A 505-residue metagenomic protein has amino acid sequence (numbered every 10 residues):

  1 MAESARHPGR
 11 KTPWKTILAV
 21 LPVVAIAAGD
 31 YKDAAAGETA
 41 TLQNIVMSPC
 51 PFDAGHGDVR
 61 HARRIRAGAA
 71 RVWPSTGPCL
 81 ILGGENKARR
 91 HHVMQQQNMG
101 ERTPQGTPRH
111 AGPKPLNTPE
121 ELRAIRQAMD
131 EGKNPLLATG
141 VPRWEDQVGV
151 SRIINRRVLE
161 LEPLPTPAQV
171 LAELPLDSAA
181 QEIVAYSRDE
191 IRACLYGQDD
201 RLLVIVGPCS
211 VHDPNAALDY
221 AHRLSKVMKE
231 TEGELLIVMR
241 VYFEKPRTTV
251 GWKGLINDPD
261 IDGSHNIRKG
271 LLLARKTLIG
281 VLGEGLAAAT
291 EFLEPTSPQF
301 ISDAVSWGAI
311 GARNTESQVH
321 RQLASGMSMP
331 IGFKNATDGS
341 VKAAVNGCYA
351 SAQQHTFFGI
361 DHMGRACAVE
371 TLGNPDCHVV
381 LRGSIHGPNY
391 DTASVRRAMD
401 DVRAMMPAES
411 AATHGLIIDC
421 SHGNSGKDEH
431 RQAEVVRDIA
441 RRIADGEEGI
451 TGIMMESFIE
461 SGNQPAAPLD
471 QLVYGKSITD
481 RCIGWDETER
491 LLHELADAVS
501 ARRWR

Functional and structural regions predicted by a protein language model:
A2, Y31-A34, T39, A54 (+1 more regions): Alpha-helix boundary/capping motif
G140, E145-I154, A221, E234-R397 (+8 more regions): Active-site-facing alpha/beta catalytic cores
N155-L195: N- or domain-start disorder-to-order transition segments that initiate the globular core
L203-A216, D480: Conserved phosphate/anionic-ligand binding catalytic regions in large, soluble enzymes, centered on
G207, I418, G484: Conserved, mostly hydrophobic/aromatic
F458-R503: Internal helix-turn-beta structural module
